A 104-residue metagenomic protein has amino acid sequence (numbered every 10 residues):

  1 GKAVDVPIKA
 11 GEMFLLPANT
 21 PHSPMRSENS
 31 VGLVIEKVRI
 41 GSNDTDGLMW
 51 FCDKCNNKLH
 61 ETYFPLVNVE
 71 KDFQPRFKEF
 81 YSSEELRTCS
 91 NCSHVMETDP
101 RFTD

Functional and structural regions predicted by a protein language model:
G1-M13, P21-D104: Jelly-roll (double-stranded beta-helix
